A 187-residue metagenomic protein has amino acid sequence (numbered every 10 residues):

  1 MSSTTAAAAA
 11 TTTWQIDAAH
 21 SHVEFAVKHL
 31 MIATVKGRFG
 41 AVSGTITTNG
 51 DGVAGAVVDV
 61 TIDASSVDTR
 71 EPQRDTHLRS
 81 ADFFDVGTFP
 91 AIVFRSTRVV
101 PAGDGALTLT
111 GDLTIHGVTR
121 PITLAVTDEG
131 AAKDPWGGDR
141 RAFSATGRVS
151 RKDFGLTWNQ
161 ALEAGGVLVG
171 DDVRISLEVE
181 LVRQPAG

Functional and structural regions predicted by a protein language model:
M1-G187: Low-complexity, acidic/polar, glycine-enriched regions of mature
